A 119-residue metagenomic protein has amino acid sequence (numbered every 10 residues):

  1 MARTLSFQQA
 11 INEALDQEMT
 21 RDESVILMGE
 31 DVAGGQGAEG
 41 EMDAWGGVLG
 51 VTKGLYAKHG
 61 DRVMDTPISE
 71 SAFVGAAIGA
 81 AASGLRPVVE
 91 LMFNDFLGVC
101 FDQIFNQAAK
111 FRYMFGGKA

Functional and structural regions predicted by a protein language model:
M1-A119: Thiamine diphosphate
